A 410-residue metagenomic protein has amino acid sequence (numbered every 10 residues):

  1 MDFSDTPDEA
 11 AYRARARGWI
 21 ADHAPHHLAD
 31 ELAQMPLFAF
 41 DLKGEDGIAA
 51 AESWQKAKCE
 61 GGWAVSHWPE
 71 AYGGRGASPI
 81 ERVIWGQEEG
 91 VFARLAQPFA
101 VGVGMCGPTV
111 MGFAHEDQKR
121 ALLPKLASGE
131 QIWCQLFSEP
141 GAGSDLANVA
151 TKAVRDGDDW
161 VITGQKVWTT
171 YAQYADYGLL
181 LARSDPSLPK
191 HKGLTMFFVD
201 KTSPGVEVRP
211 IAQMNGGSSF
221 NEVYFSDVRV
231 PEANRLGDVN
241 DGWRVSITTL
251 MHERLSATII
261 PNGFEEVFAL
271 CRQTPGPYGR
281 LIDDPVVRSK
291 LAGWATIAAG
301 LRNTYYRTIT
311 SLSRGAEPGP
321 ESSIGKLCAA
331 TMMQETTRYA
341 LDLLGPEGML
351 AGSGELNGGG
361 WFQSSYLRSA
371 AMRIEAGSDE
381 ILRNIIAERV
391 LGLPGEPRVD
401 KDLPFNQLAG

Functional and structural regions predicted by a protein language model:
M1-A100, A121, K125, A257 (+6 more regions): Amphipathic, small/basic residue-rich leader segments at the start of a protein or domain
D2-D5, I80, I84-W85, M105 (+3 more regions): Glycine-rich phosphate/cofactor-binding loops in nucleotide/flavin-utilizing enzymes
F3, V206-N303, S323, M372 (+1 more regions): Glycine-rich beta->alpha junctions and the first turn(s) of the following alpha-helix
A29-P36, P285, A299-E355: C-terminal helix-coil-helix/basic helical segment that borders enzyme active sites and/or dimer interfaces and provides
E52-E130, T170-Y177, E253, A257 (+5 more regions): Internal helix-loop-helix
G129-F137, L181: A short, Trp-centered hydrophobic/proline-enriched beta-strand micro-motif
T151-V154: A structural signal for short hydrophobic beta-strand segments in well-ordered beta-sheet cores
D158-D159, T163-R209: A short core secondary-structure module
